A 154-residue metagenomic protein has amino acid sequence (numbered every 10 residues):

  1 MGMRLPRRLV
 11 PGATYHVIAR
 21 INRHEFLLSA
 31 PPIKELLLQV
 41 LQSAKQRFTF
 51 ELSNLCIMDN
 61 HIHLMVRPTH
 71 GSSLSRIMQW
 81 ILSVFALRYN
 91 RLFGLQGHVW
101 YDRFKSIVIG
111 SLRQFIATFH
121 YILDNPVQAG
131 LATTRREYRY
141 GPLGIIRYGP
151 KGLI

Functional and structural regions predicted by a protein language model:
M1-I154: Short catalytic/metal-binding and nucleic-acid-binding patches
